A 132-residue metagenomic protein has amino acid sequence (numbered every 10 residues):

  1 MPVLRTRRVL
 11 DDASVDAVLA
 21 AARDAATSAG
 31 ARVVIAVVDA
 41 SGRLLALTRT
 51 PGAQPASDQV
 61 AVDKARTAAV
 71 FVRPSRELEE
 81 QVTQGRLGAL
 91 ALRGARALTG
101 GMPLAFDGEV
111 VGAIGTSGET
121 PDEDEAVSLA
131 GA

Functional and structural regions predicted by a protein language model:
M1-A132: Flexible, solvent-exposed loop/hinge segments and secondary-structure transition points
